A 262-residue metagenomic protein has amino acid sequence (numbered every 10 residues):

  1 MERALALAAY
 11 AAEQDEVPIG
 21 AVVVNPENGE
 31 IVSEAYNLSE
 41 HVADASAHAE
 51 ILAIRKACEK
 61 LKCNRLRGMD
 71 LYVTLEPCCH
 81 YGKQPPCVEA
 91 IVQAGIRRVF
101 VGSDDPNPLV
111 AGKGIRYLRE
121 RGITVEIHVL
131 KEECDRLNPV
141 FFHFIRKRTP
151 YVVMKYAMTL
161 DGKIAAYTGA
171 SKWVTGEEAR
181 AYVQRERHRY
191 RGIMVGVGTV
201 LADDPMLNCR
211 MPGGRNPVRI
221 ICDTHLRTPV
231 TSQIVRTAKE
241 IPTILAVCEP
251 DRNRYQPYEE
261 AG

Functional and structural regions predicted by a protein language model:
M1-E16, F144: Short, basic/aromatic recognition patches
E2, E27, V32-E133, V218 (+2 more regions): Zn2+-dependent cytidine deaminase-like catalytic core
D15-E16, G95, G122, G262: Glycine-centered short loops/turns at secondary-structure junctions
E16-I19, Y151-V152: Short, small/polar residue-rich loop motifs at catalytic or cofactor-binding pockets
I19-I31, Y156-A157: Short beta-strand scaffold segments in enzyme catalytic cores
R65-E76, K147, Y151-T159: N-terminal pre-triad scaffold of radical SAM enzymes
I115, V129-A157: Proteins enriched for Cys/Gly/acidic motifs involved in redox and nucleic-acid/cofactor modification
H143, V153-L160, I164-G262: Active-site ligand-binding patch in enzyme domains
